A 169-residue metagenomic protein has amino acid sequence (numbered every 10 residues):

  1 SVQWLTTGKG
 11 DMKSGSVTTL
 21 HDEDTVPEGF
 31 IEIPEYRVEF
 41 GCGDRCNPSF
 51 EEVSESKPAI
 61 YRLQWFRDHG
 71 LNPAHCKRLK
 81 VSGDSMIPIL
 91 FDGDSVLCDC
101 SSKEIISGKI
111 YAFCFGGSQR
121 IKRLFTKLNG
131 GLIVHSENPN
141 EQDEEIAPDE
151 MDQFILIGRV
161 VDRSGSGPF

Functional and structural regions predicted by a protein language model:
W4-D92, F154, V161-F169: Short, positionally conserved secondary-structure boundary motifs
F66-F169: Acidic/glycine-rich C-terminal interaction modules and beta/coil loop segments that lie outside canonical DNA-binding
